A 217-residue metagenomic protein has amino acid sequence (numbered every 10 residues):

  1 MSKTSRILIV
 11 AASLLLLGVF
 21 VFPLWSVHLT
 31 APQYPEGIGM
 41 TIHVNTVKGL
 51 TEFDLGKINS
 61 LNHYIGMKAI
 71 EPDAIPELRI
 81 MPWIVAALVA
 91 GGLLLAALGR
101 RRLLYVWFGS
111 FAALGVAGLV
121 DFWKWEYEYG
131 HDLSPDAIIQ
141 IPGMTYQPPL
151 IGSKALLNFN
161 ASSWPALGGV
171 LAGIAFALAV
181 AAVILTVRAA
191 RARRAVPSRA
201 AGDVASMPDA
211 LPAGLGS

Functional and structural regions predicted by a protein language model:
M1-I7, I70-E77, G99-V106, L157-L167: Membrane-interfacial loop-to-transmembrane-helix junctions in polytopic alpha-helical membrane proteins
S2-L15, G92-G118, A195-S198: Interfacial segments of alpha-helical transmembrane regions
L14-L15, V19, P76-A96, V170-V183: Hydrophobic alpha-helical transmembrane segments
F20-V27, L93-R100, L119-Y129, V180-A190 (+1 more regions): Transmembrane helix-loop junctions and nearby membrane-interface residues
V21-P76, W123-S163, L211: Long, glycine/tryptophan/cysteine-rich extracytoplasmic
V89, R100-I138, G216: An exposed acidic His-Trp-rich patch
H131-P208, P212, G216: Terminal transmembrane helical module of multi-pass membrane proteins
